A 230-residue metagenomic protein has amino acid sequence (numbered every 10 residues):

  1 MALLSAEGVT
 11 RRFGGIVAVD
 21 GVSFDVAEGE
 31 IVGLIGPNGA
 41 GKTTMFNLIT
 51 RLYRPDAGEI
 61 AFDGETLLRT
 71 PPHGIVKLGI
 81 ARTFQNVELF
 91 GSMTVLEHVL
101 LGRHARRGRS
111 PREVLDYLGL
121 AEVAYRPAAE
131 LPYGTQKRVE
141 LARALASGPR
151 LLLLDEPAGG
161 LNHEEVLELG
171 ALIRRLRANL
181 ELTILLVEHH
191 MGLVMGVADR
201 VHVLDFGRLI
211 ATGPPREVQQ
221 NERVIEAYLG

Functional and structural regions predicted by a protein language model:
A2-G230: Glycine-rich phosphate-binding loops of nucleotide-dependent enzymes
